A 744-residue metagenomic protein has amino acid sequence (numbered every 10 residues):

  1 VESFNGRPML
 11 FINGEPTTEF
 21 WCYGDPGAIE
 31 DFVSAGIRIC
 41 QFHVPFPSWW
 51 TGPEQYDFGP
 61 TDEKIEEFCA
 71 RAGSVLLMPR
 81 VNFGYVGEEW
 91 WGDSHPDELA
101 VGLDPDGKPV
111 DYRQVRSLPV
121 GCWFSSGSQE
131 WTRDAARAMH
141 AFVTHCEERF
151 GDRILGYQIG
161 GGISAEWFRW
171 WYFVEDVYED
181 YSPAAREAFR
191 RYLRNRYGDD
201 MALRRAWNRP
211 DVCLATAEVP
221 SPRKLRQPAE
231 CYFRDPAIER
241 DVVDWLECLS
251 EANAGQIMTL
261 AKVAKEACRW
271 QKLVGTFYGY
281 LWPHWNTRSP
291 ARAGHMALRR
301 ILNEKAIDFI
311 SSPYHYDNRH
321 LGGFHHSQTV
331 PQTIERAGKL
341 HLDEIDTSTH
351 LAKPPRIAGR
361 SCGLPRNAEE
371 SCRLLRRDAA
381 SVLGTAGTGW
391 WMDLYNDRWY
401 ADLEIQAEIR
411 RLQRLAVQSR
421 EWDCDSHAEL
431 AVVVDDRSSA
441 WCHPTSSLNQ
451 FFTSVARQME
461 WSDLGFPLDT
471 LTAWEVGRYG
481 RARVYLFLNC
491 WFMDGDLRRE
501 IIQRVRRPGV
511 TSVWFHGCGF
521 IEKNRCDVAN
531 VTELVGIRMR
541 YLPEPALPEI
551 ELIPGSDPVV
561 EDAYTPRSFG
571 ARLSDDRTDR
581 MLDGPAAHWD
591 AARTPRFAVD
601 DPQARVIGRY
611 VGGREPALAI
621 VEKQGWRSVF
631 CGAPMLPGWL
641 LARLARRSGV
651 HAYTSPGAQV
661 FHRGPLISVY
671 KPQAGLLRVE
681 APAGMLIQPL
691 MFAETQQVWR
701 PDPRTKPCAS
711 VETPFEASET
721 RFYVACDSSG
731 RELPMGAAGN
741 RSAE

Functional and structural regions predicted by a protein language model:
V1-G36, Q418-E421: N-terminal carbohydrate-binding accessory modules
P16-Y23, H43-G59, V115-R137, P236-G255 (+7 more regions): The substrate-binding groove and active-site-proximal loops of carbohydrate-active enzymes, especially glycoside
T18-C22, C40-F42, L77-V81, L155-I159 (+4 more regions): Hydrophobic faces of well-ordered beta-strands that scaffold small-molecule active sites in alpha/beta enzyme cores
C22-I29, H295-I301, M459-Y479: A short, well-structured beta->alpha microelement
A28-Y112, R133-D134, A141-R149, T259-C268 (+2 more regions): Aromatic-lined substrate-binding rim segments of carbohydrate-active enzymes
D93-F309, P313-Y316, F324: Polysaccharide-binding and catalytic clefts of secreted carbohydrate-active enzymes
W270, G275-A456, S462-D463, Y541-R593 (+4 more regions): Hydrophobic targeting/anchoring helices
S371, L488-E744: A conserved amphipathic helix/loop scaffold that creates a polar/acidic microenvironment used either to coordinate
